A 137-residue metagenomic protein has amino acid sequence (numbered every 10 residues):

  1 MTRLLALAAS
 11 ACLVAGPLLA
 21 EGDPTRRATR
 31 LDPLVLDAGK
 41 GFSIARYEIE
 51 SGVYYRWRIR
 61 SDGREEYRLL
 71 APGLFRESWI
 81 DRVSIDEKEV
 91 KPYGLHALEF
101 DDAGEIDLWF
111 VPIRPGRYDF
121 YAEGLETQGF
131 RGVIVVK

Functional and structural regions predicted by a protein language model:
L4-L13: Sec-dependent N-terminal signal peptides
A15-P17: N-terminal signal peptide c-region/cleavage motif recognized by signal peptidases
E21-R27, F42, Y93-K137: Extracellular/periplasmic metallocenter environments
D23-R56: N-terminal edge beta-strand
I44-L70, I106-I113, D119: Beta-strand cores of secreted/periplasmic/IMS beta-sandwich domains, seen most often in copper-related folds
P72-E77, V136: Short, surface-exposed beta-strand/strand-loop-strand elements in extracellular ectodomains
F75-D86: Short aromatic-acidic-glycine turn motif
I85-Y93: Short beta-strand and strand-turn-strand segments in soluble, beta-rich domains
